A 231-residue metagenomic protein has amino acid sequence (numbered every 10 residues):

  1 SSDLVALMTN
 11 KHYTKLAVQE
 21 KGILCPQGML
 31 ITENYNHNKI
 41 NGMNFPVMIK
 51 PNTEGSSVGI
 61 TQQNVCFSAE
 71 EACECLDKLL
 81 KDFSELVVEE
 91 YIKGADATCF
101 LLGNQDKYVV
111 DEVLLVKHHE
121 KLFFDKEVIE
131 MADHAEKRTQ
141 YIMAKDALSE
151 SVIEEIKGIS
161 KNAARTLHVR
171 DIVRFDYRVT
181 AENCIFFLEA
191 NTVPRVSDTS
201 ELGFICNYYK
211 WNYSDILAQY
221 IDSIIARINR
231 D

Functional and structural regions predicted by a protein language model:
L4-V5, C66, S151, V193: Residue-level marker of alpha-helix boundaries and capping positions
V5-E89, K93-A95: Active-site nucleotide/adenylate-binding loops and adjacent lid/helix of ATP-dependent enzymes
Q19, S149-D231: ATP-dependent carboxylate activation and anion-phosphoryl transfer catalytic cores that bind Mg-ATP to form
P51-T53, K117, A135, N191-P194: Short, small-residue-rich loop/turn micro-motifs
S56-G59, T139-Y141, S197-L202: Short small-residue beta-strand/loop micro-motif enriched in glycine and branched aliphatics
F67-S151, A181-F186: Phosphate-binding site of ATP-dependent enzymes
